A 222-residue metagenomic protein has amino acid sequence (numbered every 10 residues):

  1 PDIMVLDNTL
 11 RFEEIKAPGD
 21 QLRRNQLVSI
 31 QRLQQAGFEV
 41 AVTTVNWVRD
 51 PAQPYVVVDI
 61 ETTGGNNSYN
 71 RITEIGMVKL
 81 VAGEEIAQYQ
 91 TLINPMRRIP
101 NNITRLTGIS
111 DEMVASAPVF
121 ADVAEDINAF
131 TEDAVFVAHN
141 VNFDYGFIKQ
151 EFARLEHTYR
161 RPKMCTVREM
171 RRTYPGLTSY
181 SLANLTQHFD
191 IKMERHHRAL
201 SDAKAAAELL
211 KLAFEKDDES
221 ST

Functional and structural regions predicted by a protein language model:
D2-G19: Conserved catalytic cores of phosphodiester-cleaving nucleases, focusing on short active-site segments
R11-E14, V57, K163: Short hydrophobic-acidic sequence motifs that mark active-site Asp/Glu residues
D20-V28: Active-site-adjacent loop/helix micro-motif of nuclease/hydrolase catalytic cores
L22, L33-F38: Helix-rich interaction surfaces within compact, conserved domain-sized segments that mediate assembly or partner
W47-R161, P175-H197: Conserved non-catalytic scaffold segment of RNase H-like nuclease domains
D50, H188, A207-T222: Acidic two-metal-ion nuclease catalytic site recognized across multiple nuclease folds, prominently DnaQ/RNase D-T
R161-R171: A short, structured active-site edge motif that brings together acidic residues
M193-L212: A charged, well-structured terminal subsegment
